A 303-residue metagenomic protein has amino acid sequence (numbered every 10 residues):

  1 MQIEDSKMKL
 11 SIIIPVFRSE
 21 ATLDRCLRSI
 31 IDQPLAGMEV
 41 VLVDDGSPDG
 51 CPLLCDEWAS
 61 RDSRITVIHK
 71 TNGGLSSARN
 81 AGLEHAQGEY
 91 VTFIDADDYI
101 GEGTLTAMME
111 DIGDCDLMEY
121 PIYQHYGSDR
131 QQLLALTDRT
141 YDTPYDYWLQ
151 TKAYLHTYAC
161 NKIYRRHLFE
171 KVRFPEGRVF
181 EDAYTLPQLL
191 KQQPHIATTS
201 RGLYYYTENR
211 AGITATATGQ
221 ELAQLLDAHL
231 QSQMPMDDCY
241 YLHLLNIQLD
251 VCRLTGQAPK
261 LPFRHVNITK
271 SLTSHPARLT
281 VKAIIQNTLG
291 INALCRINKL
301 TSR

Functional and structural regions predicted by a protein language model:
R28-G37: Short, acidic, metal-binding catalytic loop of nucleotide-sugar glycosyltransferases
S29, D44-L53, T71, D95: A conserved acidic beta->alpha catalytic loop
K70-A86: Glycine-rich, basic loop-to-helix element that forms the pyrophosphate-binding segment of sugar-nucleotide handling
V91: Short aromatic/hydrophobic "clamp" motif used to bind/position activated sugar donors
G101-E176: Flexible acidic/His/Gly-enriched loops in nucleotide-sugar-dependent glycosyltransferase catalytic domains
Y145-G219: Conserved nucleotide-sugar donor-binding catalytic segment
L203-N209, A215-Y240, I247-D250, Q257-V266: Catalytic core of nucleotide-sugar-dependent glycosyltransferases
G256-R303: Membrane-interface aromatic/basic loop that binds lipid-linked glycans or pyrophosphate carriers, typified by
